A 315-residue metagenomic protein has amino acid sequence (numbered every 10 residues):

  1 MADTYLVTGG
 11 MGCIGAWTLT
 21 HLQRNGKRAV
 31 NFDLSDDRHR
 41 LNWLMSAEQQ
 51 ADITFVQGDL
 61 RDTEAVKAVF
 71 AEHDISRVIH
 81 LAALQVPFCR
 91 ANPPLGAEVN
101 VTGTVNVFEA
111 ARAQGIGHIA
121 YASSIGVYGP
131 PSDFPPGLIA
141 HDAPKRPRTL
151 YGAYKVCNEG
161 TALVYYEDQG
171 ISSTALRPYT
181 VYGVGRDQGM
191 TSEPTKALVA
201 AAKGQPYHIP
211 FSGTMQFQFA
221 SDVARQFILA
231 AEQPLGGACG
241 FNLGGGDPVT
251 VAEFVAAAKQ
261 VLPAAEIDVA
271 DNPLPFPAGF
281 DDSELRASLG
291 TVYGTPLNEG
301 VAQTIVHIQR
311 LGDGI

Functional and structural regions predicted by a protein language model:
M1-R77: N-terminal Rossmann/SDR dinucleotide-binding element
T8, F32, V78-A82, I119-I125 (+2 more regions): SDR active-site strand-loop-helix element
M11, G160-M215, D222: NAD(P)-dependent short-chain dehydrogenase/reductase
Q57-V99, P130: NAD(P)H-binding glycine-rich loop region in Rossmannoid oxidoreductase-like domains and their noncatalytic homologs
V105-L150: Conserved Rossmann-fold NAD(P)-dependent oxidoreductase catalytic core, especially the SDR/UDP-sugar
L150, Y154-C157: Active-site helix of classical SDR
Q205, P210-G213, F217-I315: C-terminal substrate-binding subdomain of Rossmann-fold SDR/epimerase-dehydratase oxidoreductases
